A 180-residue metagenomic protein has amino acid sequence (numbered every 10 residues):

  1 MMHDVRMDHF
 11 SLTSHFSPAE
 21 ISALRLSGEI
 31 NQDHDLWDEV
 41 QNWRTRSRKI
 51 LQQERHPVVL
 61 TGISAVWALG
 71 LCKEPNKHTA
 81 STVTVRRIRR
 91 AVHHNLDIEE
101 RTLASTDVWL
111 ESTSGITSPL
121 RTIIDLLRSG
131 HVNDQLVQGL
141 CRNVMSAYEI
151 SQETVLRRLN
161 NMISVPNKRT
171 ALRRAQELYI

Functional and structural regions predicted by a protein language model:
M1-S118, T122-L126, G130-R157, N161 (+1 more regions): Short gly/ser-rich loop at a beta-strand->alpha-helix junction or flexible surface loop bordering the NTP-binding
N167, A171-Y179: Eukaryote-biased recognition of C-terminal alpha-helical segments
